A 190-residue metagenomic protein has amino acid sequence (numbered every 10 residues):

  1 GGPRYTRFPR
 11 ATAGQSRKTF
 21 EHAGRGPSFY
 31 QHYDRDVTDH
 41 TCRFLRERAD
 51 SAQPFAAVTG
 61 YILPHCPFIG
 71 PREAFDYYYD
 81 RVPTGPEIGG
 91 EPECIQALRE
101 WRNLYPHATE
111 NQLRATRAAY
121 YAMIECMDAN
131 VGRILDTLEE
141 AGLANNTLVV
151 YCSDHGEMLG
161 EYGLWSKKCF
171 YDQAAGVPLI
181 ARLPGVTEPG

Functional and structural regions predicted by a protein language model:
G2-T38, R43-G190: Active-site-proximal cap/lid insertion segments
